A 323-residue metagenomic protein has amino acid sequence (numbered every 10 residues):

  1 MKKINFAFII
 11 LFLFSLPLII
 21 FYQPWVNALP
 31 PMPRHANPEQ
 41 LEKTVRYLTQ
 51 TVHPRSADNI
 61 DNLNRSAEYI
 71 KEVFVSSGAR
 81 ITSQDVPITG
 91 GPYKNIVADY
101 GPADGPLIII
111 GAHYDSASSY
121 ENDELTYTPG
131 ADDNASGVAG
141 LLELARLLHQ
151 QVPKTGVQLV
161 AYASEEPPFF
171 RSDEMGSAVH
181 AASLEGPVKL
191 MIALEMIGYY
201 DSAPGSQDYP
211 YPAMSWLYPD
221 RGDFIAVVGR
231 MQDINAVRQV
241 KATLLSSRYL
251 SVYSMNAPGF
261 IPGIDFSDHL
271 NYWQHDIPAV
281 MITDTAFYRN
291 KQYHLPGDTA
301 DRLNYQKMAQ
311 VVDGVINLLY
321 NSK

Functional and structural regions predicted by a protein language model:
N5-F21: Hydrophobic membrane-insertion alpha-helices, especially the h-region of bacterial N-terminal signal peptides
F6, Y47-A103, Y253-M255: A non-catalytic alpha/beta surface segment that caps or lines the substrate-entry region of metallo-dependent hydrolase
L18-R65, S77, Y288-D298: N-terminal capping segment at the start of a domain
L29-A36, T51-D61, K71, T82-P87 (+6 more regions): Second-shell loop/turn segments in exported
Q40-K43, Y47, D61, R65-S76 (+9 more regions): Extracytoplasmic/secreted proteins, especially bacterial periplasmic and envelope-associated proteins
P87-T89, P102-D104, Y114-S118, S164-P168 (+4 more regions): Solvent-exposed loop/turn segments at secondary-structure junctions within structured extracellular/periplasmic domains
T128-Q232, I261-I264: Acidic/histidine-rich catalytic neighborhood of metal-dependent amide-processing enzymes
L190, S202-K323: Active-site-adjacent substrate-binding region of metalloamidase/peptidase-like peptide-processing proteins
